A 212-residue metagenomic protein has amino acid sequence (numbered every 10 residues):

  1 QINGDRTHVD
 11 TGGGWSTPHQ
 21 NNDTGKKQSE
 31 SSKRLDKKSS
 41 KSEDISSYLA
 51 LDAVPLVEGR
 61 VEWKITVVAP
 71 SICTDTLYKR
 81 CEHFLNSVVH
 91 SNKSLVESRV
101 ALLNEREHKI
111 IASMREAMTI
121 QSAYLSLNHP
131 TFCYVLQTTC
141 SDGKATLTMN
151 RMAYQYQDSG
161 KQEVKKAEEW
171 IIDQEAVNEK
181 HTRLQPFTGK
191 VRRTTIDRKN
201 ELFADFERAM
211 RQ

Functional and structural regions predicted by a protein language model:
N3-Q212: Ser/Thr-rich, low-complexity intrinsically disordered terminal regions
